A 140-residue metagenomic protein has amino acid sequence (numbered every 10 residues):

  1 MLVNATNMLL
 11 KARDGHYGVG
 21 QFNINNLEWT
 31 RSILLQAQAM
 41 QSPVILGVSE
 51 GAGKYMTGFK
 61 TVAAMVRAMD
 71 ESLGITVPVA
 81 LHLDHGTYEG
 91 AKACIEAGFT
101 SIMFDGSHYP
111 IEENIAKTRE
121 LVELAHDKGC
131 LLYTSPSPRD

Functional and structural regions predicted by a protein language model:
M1-V19: N-terminal amphipathic alpha-helix/helix-capping segment at the start of soluble metabolic enzymes
A12, A37, C94-I95, L121 (+1 more regions): Generic structural signal for hydrophobic
V19-F22, V44-G47, V79-L83, I102-F104 (+1 more regions): Hydrophobic faces of well-ordered beta-strands that scaffold small-molecule active sites in alpha/beta enzyme cores
P43-A93: Active-site cofactor/substrate anionic-group-binding motifs, chiefly glycine- and Lys/Arg-rich phosphate-binding loops
G58-F59, T87-G90, Y109-L124: Active-site-adjacent beta->alpha loops and helix N-cap segments on the catalytic face of soluble alpha/beta enzymes
V66-E71, T118-H126: Surface-exposed amphipathic alpha-helices with a cationic face
E96-S101: Glycine-enriched alpha-helix->loop->beta-strand junction motifs that scaffold or abut catalytic
Y133-D140: Conserved small/polar residues in nucleotide/adenosyl-binding loops
